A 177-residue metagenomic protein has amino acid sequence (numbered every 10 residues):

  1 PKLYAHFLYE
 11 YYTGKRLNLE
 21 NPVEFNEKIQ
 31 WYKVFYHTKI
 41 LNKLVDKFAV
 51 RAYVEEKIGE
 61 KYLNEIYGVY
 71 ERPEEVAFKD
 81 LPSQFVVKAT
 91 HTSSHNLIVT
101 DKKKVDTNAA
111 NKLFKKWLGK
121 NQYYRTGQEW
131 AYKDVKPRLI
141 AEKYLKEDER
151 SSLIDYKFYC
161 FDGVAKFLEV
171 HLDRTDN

Functional and structural regions predicted by a protein language model:
P1-K116: Conserved N-proximal alpha/beta basic substrate-recognition cap immediately N-terminal to, or forming the N-lobe
L81-P82, K104-N177: Phosphate-binding site of ATP-dependent enzymes
